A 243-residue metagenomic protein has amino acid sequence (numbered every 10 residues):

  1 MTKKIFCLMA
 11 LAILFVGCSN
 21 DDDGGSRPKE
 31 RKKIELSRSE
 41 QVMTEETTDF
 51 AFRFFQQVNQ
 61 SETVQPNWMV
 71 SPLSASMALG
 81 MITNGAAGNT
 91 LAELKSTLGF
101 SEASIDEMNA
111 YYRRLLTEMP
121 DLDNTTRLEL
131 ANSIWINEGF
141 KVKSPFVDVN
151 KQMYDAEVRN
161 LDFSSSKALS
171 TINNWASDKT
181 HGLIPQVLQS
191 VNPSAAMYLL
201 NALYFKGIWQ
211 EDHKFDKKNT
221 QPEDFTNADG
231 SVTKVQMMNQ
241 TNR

Functional and structural regions predicted by a protein language model:
T2-C7, C18-F163: Detector for small/aliphatic-rich hydrophobic stretches
Q65, D106-R243: Non-catalytic, conformational "gating/processing" segments within enzyme and secreted inhibitor domains
